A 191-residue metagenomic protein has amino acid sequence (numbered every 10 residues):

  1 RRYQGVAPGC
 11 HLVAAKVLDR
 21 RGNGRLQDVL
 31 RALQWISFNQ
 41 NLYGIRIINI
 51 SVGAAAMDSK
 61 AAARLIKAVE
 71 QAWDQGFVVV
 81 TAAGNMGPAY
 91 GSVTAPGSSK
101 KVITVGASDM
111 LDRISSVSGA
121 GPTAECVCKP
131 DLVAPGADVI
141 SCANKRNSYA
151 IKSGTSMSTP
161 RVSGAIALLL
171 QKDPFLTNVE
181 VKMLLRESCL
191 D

Functional and structural regions predicted by a protein language model:
R1, V13-D19, S92, G136-D191: Hydrolase catalytic cores
R1-Q27, Y43-R46, D74, S98-K101 (+2 more regions): Subtilisin-like serine protease catalytic core
V29, A56-K60, T81-K100, G106-K129 (+1 more regions): Active-site-adjacent substrate-recognition loops and nearby beta-strands within hydrolase catalytic domains
R31-Q34, K67-Q71, I103, P160-A167 (+2 more regions): Solvent-exposed, polar/charged alpha-helical surfaces in well-ordered, non-transmembrane soluble domains, broadly
L33-K60, A82: Short acidic, glycine-rich surface-loop motifs adjacent to enzyme active sites
Q40, V52, A56, W73 (+7 more regions): Sec/Tat-exported extracytoplasmic proteins
I47, V78-V80, I103: Short, Asp-centered acidic motifs that coordinate Mg2+ and/or phosphate in catalytic or ligand-binding sites
A61-V79: Catalytic-core regions built around general acid/base machinery
